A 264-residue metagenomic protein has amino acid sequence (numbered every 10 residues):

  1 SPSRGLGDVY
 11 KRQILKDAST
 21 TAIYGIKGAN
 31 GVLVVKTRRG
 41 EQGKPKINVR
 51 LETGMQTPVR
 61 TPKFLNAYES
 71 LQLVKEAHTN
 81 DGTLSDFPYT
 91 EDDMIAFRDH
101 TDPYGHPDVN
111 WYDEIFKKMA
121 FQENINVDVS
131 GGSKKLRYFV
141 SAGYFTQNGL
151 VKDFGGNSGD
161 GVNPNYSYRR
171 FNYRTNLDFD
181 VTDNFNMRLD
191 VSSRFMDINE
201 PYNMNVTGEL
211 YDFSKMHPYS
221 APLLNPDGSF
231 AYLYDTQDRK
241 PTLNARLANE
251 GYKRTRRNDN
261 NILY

Functional and structural regions predicted by a protein language model:
S1-Y10: Single conserved hydrophobic/aromatic residue that forms the stacking wall/gate of nucleotide- or nucleobase-binding
K11-L15: Phosphoinositide-dependent membrane-docking surfaces
S19-L263: Membrane-proximal, glycine/serine-rich, low-complexity loop/turn segments characteristic of large bacterial
